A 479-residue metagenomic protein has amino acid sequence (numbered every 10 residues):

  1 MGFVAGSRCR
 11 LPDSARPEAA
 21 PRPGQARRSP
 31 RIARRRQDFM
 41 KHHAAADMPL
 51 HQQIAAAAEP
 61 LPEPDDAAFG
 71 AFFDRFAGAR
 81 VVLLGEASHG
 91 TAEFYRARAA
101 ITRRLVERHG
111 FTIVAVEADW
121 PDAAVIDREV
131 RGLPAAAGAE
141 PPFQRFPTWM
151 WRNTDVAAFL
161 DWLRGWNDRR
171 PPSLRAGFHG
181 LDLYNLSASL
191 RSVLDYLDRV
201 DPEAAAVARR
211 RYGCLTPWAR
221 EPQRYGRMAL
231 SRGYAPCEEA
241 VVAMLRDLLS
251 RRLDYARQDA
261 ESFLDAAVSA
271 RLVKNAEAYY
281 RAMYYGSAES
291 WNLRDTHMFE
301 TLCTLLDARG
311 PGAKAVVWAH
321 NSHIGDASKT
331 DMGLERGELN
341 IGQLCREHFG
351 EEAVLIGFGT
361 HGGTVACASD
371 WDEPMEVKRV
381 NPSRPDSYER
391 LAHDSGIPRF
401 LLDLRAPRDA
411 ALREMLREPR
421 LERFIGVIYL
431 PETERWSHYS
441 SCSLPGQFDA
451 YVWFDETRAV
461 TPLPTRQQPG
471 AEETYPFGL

Functional and structural regions predicted by a protein language model:
M1-R35: Compositionally biased, low-complexity flexible segments
R35, F39-L479: Structured catalytic-domain cores with a bias toward divalent-metal coordination
